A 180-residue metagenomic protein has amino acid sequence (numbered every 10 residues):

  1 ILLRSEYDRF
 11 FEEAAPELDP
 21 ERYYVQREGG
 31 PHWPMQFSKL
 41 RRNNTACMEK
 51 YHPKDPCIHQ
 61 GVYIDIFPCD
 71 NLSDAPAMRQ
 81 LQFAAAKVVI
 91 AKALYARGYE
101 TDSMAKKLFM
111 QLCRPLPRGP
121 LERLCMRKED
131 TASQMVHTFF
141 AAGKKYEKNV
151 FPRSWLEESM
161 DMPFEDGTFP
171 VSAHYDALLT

Functional and structural regions predicted by a protein language model:
I1: Catalytic palm active-site di-aspartate
R4, D8-D74, L94-D102, C113-T180: Conserved catalytic core of two-metal-ion nucleotidyltransferases
A14, L81-Q82: "Short basic amphipathic alpha-helical interaction patches in structured regions
A75-L81: A short secondary-structure junction signal
A84-K87: A contiguous, mid-domain pocket- or channel-lining segment that forms the substrate-recognition surface
V89-A93: Non-catalytic, alpha-helical, charged scaffold/linker segments that couple or flank catalytic or architectural cores
